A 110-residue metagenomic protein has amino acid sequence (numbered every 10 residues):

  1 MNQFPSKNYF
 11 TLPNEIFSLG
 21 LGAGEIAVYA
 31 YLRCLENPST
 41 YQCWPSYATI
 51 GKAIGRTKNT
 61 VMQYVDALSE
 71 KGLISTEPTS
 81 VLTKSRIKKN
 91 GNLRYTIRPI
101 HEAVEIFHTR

Functional and structural regions predicted by a protein language model:
M1-N2, E70, L93-R110: Charged low-complexity intrinsically disordered patches
N2-F4, P38-S39: Short leucine-rich amphipathic alpha-helices used at interfaces
F4, T11, K89, I100-H101: N-terminal cationic amphipathic segment used for targeting or macromolecule association
P5-G20: Short, Lys/Arg-enriched N-terminal segment that forms or immediately precedes the first helix of a structured domain
F17-L19, A23-E25, C34-L93: Winged helix-turn-helix DNA-binding recognition segment
